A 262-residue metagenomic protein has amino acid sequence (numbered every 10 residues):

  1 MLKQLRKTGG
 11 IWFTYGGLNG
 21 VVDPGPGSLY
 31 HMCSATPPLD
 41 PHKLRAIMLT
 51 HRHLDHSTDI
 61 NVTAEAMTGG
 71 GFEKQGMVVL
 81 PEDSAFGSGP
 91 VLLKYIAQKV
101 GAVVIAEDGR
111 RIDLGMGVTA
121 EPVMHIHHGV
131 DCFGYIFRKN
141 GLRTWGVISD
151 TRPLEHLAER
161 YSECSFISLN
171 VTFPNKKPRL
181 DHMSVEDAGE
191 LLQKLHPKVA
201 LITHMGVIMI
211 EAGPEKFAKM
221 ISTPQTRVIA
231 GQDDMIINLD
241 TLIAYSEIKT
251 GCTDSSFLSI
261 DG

Functional and structural regions predicted by a protein language model:
M1-M48, T58-G69, P153-R160: Pre-active-site segment of Zn-dependent metallo-hydrolases
L2-L5, L29-H31, G101-I105, G146-R152 (+1 more regions): Short gly/ser/thr-rich secondary-structure transition/capping motifs
G9-F13, F133-F137, I237: Short beta-strand scaffold segments in enzyme catalytic cores
V21-D23, V118-H125, G134-I136, T144-D150: Active-site-proximal beta-strand elements of phosphoester/diester hydrolases
V21-G25, L44-D55, L80-P81, W145-T151 (+3 more regions): Active-site neighborhood of phospho(di)ester-bond hydrolases with catalytic His/Asp-centered motifs
P38-Q98, A102: Active-site HxH/HxHxD metal-binding segment of metal-dependent hydrolases
E73-F133, A230-D234, D240, E247-I248: Metallo-beta-lactamase
D108-G109, H156-F166, F173-G262: Binuclear metal-ion centers of metallo-dependent hydrolases, dominated by the metallo-beta-lactamase
